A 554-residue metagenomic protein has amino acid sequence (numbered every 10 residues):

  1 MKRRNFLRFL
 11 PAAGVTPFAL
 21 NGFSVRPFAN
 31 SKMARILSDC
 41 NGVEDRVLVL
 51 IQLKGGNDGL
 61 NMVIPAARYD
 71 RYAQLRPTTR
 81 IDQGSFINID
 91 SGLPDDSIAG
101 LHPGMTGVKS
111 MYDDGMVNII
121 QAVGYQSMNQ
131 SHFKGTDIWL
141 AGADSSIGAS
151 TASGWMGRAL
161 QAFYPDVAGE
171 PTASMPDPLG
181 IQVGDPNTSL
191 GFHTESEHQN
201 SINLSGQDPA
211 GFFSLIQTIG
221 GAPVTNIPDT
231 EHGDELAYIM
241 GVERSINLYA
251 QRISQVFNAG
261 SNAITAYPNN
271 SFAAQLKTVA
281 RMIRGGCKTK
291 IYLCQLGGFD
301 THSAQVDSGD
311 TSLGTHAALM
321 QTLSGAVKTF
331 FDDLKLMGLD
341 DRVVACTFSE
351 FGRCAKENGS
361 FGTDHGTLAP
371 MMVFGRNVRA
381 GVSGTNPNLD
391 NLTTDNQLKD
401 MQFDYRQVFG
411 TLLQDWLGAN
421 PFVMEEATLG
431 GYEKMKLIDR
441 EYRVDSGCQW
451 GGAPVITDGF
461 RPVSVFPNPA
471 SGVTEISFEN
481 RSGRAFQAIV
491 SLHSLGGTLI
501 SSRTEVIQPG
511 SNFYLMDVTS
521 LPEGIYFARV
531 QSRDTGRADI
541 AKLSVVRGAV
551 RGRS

Functional and structural regions predicted by a protein language model:
K2-S324, T329-M337, K356, V373-Q449: Feature for exported/extracytoplasmic and membrane-associated proteins, marking the mature portion
V49-Q52, V344-F351: Short, functionally critical alpha-helical segments immediately adjacent to catalytic or ligand/cofactor-binding
A66-Y69, T363-H365, P509: Glycine-rich, phosphate-binding/catalytic loops in enzymes
T289-I291, D340, F348, G366-A369 (+3 more regions): Active-site lining segments that contact anionic ligands and/or coordinate catalytic metals
L336-L339, G536: Short helix-capping segments at alpha-helix termini
S349-A380: Histidine-centered active-site microenvironments of extracellular/periplasmic hydrolases and transferases
G451-I456: Proline/serine/threonine-rich low-complexity linkers at boundaries of modular beta-sandwich domains
T457-F466, A470-S554: C-terminal outer-membrane/trafficking sorting elements
